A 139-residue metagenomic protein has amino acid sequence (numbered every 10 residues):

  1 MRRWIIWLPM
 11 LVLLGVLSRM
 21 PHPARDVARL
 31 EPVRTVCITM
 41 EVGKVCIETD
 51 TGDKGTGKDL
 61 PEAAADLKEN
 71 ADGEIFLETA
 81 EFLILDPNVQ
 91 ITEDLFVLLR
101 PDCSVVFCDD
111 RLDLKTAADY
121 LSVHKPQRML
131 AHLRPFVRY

Functional and structural regions predicted by a protein language model:
M1-Y139: Membrane-proximal alpha-helical signals and transmembrane carboxylates
